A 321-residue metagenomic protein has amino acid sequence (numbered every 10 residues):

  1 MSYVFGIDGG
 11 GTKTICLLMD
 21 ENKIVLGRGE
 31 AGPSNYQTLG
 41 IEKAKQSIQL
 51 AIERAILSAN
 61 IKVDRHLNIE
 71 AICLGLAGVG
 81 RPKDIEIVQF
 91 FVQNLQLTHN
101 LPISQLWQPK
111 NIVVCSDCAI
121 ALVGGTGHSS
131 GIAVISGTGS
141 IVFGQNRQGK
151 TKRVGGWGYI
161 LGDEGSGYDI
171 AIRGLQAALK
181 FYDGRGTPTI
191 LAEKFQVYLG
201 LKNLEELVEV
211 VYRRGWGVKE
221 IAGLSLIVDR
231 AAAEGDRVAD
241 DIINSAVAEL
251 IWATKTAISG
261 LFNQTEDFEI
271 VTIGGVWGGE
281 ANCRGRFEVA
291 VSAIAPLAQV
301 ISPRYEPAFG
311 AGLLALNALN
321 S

Functional and structural regions predicted by a protein language model:
M1-N68, G124-S130, A177-S321: ATP-binding/phosphotransfer module of carbohydrate and carboxylate kinases, centering on a glycine-rich
V4-D8, I69-C73, V113, G131-I135 (+1 more regions): Short glycine-aspartate micro-motif
Y36-T38, G78-V79, G156-E164, L297-S302: A short glycine/serine-rich beta->alpha loop
A55-Q96, S104-Q105, V113-V114, V123-T126: Short beta-strand-loop/turn "lid" adjacent to the catalytic site in phosphate-handling enzymes
C73-G80, S136-T138, F268-G279: Glycine-rich beta-strand-to-loop/alpha-helix junction loops that act as flexible
L101-A133, G144-K152: Active-site neighborhood for divalent-cation/phosphate handling
P102-L106, K150-G158, A290-Q299: Glycine/charged-rich beta-loop-alpha catalytic/anionic-binding loops adjacent to active sites
H128-G186: Glycine-rich phosphate-binding loop of actin/hexokinase-like ATP-binding domains
